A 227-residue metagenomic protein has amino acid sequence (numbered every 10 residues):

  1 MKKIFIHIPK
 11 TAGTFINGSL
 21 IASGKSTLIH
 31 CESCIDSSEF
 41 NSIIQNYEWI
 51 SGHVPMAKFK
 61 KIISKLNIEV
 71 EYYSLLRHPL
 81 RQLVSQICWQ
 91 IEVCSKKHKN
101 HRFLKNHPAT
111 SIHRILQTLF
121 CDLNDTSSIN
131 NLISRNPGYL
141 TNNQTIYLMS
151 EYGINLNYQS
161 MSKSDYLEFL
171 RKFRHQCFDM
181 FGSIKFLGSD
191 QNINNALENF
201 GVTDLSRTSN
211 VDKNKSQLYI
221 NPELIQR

Functional and structural regions predicted by a protein language model:
M1-K2, N67: Hydrophobic alpha-helical segments and their boundary regions
K3-E32: N-terminal pre-catalytic "stem/leader" segment of glycosyltransferase-like enzymes
F5, S74-L76: Short hydrophobic beta-strand that contains or immediately precedes a catalytic carboxylate
T14-S19, H78-P79, D190: Conserved beta-strand->loop/alpha-helix structural units within folded catalytic cores of enzymes with alpha/beta
I35-S42, N46, S51-S74, R81-E223: PAPS-dependent sulfotransferase catalytic domain
I225-R227: Extended, hydrophobic alpha-helical segments
